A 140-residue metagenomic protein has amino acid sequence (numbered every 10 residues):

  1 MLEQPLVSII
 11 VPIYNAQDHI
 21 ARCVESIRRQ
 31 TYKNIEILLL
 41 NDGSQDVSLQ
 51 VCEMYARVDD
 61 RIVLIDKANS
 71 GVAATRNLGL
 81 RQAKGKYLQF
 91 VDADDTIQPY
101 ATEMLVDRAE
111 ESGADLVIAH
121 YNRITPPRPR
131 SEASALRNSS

Functional and structural regions predicted by a protein language model:
M1-S140: Nucleotide-sugar donor-binding/catalytic module of glycosyltransferases that assemble extracellular/cell-envelope
